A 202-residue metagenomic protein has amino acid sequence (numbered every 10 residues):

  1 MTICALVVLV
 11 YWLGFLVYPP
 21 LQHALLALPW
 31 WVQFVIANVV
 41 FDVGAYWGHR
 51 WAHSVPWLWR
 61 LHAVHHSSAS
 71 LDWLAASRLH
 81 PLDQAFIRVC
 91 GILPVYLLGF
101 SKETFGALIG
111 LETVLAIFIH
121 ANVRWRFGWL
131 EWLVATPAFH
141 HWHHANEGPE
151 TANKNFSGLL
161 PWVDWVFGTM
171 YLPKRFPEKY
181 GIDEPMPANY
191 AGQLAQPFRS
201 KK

Functional and structural regions predicted by a protein language model:
M1-L9, G14-F15, Q22, L28-P177: Membrane-embedded catalytic scaffold of the fatty acid hydroxylase/desaturase
E178-K202: A membrane-cytosol interface segment of integral membrane proteins
